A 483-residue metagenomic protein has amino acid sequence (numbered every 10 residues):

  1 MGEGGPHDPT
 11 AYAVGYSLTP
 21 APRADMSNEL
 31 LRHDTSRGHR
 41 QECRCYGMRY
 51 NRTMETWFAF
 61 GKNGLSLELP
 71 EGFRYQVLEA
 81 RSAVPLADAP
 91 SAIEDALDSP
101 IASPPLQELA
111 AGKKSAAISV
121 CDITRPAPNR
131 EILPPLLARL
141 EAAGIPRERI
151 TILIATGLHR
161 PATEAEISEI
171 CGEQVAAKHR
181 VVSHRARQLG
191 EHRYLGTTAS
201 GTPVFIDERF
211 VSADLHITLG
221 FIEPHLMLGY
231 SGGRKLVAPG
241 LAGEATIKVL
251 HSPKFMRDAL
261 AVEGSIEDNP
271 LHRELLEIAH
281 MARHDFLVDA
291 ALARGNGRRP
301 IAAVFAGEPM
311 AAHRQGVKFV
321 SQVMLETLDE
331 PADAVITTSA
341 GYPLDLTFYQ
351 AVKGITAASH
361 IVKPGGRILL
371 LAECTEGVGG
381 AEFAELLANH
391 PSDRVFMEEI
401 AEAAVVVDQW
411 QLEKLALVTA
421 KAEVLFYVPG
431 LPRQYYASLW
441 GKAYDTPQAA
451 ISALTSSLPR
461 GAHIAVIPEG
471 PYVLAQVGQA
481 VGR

Functional and structural regions predicted by a protein language model:
G2-P9, V14-G15, A21, L31 (+3 more regions): Short, low-complexity intrinsically disordered segments enriched in A/P/G/S/L with frequent Arg, especially at protein
N51-A96: N-terminal amphipathic/basic leader segments beginning at the initiator methionine
I101-A117, A142-E148, E326-D333, V362-K363 (+1 more regions): Glycine-rich phosphate/diphosphate-binding loops that line cofactor/substrate pockets in enzymes
S115-P126, T151-G157, T218, I336-T338: Short glycine-rich or small-residue beta-strand-to-loop segments that form or flank ligand, phosphate, metal/Fe-S
D122-N129, A340-Q350: Short, glycine-rich nucleotide/cofactor-binding loops
E141, A351-R483: C-terminal non-catalytic interaction/assembly regions of soluble proteins
I167-H192, S392-V407: A glycine-rich helix N-cap at a beta->alpha junction
A177-T198, T202-T327: Conserved, well-structured core segments that form the ligand-binding/active-site neighborhood of functional domains
